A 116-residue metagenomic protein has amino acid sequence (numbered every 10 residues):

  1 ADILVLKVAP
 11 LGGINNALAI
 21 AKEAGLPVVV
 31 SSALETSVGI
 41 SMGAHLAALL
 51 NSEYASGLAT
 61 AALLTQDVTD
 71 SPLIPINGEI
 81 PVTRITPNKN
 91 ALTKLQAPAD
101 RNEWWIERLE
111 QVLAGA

Functional and structural regions predicted by a protein language model:
A1-H45, T65-I74: Catalytic core of soluble alpha/beta enzymes
L34-A116: Flexible C-terminal active-site loop/helix
